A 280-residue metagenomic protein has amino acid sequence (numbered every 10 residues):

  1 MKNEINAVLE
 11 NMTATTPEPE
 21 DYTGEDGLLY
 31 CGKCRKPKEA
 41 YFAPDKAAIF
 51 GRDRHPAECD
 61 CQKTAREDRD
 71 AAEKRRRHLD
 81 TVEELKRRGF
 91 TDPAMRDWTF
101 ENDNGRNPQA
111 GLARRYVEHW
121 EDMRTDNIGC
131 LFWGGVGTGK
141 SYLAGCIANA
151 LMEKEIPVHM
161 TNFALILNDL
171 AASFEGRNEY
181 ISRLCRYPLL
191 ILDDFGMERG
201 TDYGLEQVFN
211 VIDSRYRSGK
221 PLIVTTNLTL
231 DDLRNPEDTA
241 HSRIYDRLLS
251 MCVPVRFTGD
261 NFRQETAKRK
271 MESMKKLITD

Functional and structural regions predicted by a protein language model:
M1-N104, A267-D280: A short, basic N-terminal segment
W98-M123: N-terminal pre-Walker A segment at the start of P-loop NTPase domains
P108-V117, A148-L189, R199-E206: Short glycine-rich substrate-engagement loop in P-loop NTPases that contacts/grips substrate
R124-A144: Walker A/P-loop nucleotide-binding motif
N127-L131, V158, L189, P221: Residue-level preference for the first positions of well-ordered beta-strands
L167-L170, E198-D280: Replace "adjacent to P-loop NTPase cores in ATP/GTP-dependent enzymes" with "adjacent to NTP-binding cores
D194-F195: Walker B catalytic acidic pair
